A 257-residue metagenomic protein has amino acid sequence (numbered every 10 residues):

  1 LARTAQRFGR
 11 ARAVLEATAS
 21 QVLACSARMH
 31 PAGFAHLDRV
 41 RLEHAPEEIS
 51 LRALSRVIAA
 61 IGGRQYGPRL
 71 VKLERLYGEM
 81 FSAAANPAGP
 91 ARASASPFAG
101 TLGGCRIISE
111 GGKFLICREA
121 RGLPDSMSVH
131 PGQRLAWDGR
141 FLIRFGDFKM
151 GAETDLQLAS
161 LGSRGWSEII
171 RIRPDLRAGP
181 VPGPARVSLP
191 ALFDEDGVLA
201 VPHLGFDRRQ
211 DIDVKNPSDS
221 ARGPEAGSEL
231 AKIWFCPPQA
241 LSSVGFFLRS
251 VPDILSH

Functional and structural regions predicted by a protein language model:
A2-H257: AMP-forming adenylation/ATP pyrophosphatase catalytic core
